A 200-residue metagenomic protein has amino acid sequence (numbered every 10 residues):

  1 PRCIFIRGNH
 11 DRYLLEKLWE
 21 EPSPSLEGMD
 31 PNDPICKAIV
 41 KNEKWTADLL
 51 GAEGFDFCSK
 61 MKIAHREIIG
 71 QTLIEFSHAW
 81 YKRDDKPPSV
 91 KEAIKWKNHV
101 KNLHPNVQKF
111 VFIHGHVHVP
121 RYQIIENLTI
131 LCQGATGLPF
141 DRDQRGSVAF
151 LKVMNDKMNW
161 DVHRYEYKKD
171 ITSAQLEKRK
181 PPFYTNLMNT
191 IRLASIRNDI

Functional and structural regions predicted by a protein language model:
R2-H65, A93-P105: Active-site neighborhood of divalent metal-dependent phosphoester bond hydrolases
I4-N9, S77, F110-H118, I130-G134: Active-site neighborhood of phospho(di)ester-bond hydrolases with catalytic His/Asp-centered motifs
N9-H10, G70, A79, M154: Beta-hairpin (beta-strand-turn-beta-strand) motif
H10, I63, Y81, A135 (+1 more regions): Residues that form or immediately flank small-molecule/cofactor binding pockets and catalytic motifs
H10-L15, V111-I124, L138-D141: Active-site environment of divalent metal-dependent phosphoester hydrolases
L14-L15, D84-D85, I171-T172: A short acidic, helix-capping loop that chelates divalent metal ions and anchors anionic groups
D48-Y122: His/acidic metal-ligating clusters that form di-metal
I124-I200: Acidic, His/Gly-rich catalytic cores of divalent-metal-dependent hydrolytic chemistry
